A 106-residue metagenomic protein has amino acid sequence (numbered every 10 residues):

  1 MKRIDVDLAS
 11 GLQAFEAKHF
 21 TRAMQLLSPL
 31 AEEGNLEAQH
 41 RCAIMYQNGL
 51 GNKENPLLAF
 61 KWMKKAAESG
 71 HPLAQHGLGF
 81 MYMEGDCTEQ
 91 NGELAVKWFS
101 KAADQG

Functional and structural regions predicted by a protein language model:
K2-R3, H19, E32-N35, N48-L50 (+5 more regions): Short helix-capping/linker turns of helical repeat alpha-solenoids
R3-E33: Alpha-helical segment of the N-proximal tetratricopeptide repeat
D7-A9, Q13, P29-L30, R41-N48 (+3 more regions): Hydrophobic face of amphipathic alpha-helices that form TPR/SEL1-like repeat modules and related alpha-solenoid
Q13, S28-A31, E37, G51 (+3 more regions): Compositionally biased amphipathic helical and low-complexity segments enriched in hydrophobic
E16-Q25, K53-W62, E89-W98: Structural signature of tandem alpha-helical TPR/SEL1-like repeats, specifically the intra-repeat loop/turn
